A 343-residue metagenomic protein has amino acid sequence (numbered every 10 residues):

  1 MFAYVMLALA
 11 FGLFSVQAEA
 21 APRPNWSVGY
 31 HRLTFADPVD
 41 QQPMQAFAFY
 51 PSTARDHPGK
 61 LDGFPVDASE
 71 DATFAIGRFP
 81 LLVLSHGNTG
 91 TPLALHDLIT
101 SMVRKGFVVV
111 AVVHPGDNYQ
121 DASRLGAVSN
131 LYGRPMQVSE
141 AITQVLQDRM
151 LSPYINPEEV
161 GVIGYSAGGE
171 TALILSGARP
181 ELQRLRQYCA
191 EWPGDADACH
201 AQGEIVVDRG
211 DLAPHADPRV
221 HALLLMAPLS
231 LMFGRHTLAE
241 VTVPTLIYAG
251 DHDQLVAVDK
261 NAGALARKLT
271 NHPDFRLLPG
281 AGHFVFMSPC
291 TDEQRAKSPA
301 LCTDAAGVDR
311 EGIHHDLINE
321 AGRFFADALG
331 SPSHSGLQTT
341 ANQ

Functional and structural regions predicted by a protein language model:
A21-L84: Domain-level recognition of soluble alpha/beta enzyme cores, biased toward histidine phosphatases/phosphomutases
R55-P58, D67-F79, L84-D121, Q254-V258: Short substrate-entry loop that stabilizes the transition state in hydrolases
T89, L93-H96, V113-M136, Q144 (+1 more regions): Cap/lid segment of the alpha/beta-hydrolase catalytic domain
A127-P157, I174-S176, R184-A196, R209: Alpha/beta-hydrolase active-site loop
G164-G168, A172: Gly/Ala-rich beta-loop-alpha elbow adjacent to hydrolase catalytic centers
L231-M232, H252-V256, H283-F284: Acidic catalytic loop of the alpha/beta-hydrolase fold
V241, I247-A249: Short beta-strand/loop motif that positions the catalytic acidic residue of the alpha/beta-hydrolase fold
V243, A257-K268, C290: Short alpha-helix in the alpha/beta-hydrolase fold that links the catalytic acid
